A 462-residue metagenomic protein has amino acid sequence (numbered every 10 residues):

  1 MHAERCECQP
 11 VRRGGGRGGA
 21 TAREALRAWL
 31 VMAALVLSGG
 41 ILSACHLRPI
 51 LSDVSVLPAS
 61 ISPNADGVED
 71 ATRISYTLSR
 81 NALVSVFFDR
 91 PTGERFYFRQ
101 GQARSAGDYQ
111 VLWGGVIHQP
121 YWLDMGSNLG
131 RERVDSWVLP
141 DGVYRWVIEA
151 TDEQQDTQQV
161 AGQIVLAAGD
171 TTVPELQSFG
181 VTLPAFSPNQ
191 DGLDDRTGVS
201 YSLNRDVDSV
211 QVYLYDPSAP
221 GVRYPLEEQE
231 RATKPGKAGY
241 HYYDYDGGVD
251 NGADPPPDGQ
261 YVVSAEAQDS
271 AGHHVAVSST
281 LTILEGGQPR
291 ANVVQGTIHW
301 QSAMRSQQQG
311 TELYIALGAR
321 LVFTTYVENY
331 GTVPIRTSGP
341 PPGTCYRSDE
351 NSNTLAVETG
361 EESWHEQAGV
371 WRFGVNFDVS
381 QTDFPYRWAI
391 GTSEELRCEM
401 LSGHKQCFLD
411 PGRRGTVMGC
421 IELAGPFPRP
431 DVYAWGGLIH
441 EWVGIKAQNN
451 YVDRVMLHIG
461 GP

Functional and structural regions predicted by a protein language model:
M1-E24: N-terminal secretory signal peptides that target proteins for export/translocation
W29-G40: Bacterial N-terminal signal peptides
H46-Q309, Y314-L317, F323-T325, C398: Short loop/turn motifs at secondary-structure boundaries
V327-P334: Asparagine-centered strand-capping/turn motif at beta-strand->loop junctions
P334-S338, E395, A434-G436: Tryptophan-centric aromatic hotspots in well-structured domains and transmembrane helices
S348-M400: A surface/secretory-pathway sequence property marking extracellular, secreted, or lumenal proteins enriched
R387-G425: Intrinsically disordered, low-complexity Pro/Gly/Ser/Thr-rich segments with frequent PxxP/GP/PP motifs and embedded
P426-I459: Terminal connector regions
